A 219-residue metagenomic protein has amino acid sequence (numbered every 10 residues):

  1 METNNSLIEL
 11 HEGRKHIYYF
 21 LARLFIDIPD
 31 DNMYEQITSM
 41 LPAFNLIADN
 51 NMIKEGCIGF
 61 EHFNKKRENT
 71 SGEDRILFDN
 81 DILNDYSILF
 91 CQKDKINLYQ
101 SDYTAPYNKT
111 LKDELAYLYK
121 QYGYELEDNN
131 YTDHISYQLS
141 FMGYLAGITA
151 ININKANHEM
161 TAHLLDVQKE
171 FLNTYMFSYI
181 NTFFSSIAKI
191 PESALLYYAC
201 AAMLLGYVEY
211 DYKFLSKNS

Functional and structural regions predicted by a protein language model:
M1-S219: Surface/interface-facing alpha-helical segments and adjacent flexible terminal/loop regions used for partner/assembly
